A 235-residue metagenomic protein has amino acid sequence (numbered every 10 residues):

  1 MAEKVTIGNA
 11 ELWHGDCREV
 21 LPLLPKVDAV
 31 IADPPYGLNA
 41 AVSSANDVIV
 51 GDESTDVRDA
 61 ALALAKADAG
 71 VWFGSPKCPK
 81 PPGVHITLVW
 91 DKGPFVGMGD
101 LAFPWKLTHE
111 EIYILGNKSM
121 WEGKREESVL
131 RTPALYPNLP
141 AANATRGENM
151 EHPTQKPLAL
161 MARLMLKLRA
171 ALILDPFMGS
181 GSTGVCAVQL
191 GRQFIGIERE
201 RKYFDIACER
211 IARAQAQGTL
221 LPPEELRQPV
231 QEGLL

Functional and structural regions predicted by a protein language model:
M1-L174, M178-L235: Class I S-adenosyl-L-methionine-dependent methyltransferase catalytic core
